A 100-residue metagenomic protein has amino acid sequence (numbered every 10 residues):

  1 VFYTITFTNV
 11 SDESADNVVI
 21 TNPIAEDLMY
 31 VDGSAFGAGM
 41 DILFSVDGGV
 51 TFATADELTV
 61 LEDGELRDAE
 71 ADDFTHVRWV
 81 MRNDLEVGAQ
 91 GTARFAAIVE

Functional and structural regions predicted by a protein language model:
V1-E100: Exported/extracytosolic protein signature
